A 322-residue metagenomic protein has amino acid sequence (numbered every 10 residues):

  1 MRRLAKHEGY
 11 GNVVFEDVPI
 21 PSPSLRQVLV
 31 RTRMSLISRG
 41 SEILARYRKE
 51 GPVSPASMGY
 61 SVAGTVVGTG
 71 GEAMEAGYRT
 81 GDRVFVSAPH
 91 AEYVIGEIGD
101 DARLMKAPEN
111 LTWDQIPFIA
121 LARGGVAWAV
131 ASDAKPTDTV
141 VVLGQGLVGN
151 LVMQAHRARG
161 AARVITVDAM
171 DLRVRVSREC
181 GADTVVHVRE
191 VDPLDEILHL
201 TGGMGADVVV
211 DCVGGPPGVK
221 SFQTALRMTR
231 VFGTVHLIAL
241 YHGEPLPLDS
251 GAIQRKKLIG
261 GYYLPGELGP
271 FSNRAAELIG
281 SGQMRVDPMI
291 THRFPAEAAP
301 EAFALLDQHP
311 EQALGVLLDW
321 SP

Functional and structural regions predicted by a protein language model:
P21-I37, A45-H90: Glycine-rich beta-strand-centered segment in the early N-terminal region that forms part of a ligand/cofactor-binding
E72-A73, Y78, R83-L143: NAD(P)H dinucleotide-binding glycine-rich loop of Rossmann-like/cofactor-binding domains, especially the beta1-alpha1
A91-E92, A169-V176, G243-D249: Short, glycine/polar-rich helix-capping loops at beta-to-alpha or helix-loop-helix junctions that flank or form
D101-M105, E109, Q115-I116, T139 (+9 more regions): Terminal helix/beta-alpha structural elements that buttress the NAD(P)+-binding lobe
D114-V191, D195: Mid-domain Rossmann-like dinucleotide-binding core that forms the NAD(H)/NADP(H) cofactor-binding site
S132, C180-L258: Glycine-rich cofactor phosphate-binding loops and adjacent beta1-alpha1 units of small-molecule cofactor enzyme domains
V219, Q223-L226, G269-P322: C-terminal hydrophobic helical "lid"/dimerization subdomain of Rossmann-like NAD(P)H-dependent oxidoreductases
G233-H236, P247-P288: Rossmann-fold dehydrogenase core element
